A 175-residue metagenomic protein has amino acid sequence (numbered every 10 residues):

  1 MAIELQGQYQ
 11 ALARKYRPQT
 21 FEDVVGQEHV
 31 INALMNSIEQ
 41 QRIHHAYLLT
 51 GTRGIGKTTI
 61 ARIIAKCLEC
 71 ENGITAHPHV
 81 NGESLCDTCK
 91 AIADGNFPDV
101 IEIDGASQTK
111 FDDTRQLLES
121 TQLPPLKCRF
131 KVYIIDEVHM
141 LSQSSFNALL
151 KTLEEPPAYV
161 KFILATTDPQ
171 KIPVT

Functional and structural regions predicted by a protein language model:
M1-T175: P-loop/Walker A NTP-binding region and its immediately flanking N-terminal helices in P-loop NTPase folds
